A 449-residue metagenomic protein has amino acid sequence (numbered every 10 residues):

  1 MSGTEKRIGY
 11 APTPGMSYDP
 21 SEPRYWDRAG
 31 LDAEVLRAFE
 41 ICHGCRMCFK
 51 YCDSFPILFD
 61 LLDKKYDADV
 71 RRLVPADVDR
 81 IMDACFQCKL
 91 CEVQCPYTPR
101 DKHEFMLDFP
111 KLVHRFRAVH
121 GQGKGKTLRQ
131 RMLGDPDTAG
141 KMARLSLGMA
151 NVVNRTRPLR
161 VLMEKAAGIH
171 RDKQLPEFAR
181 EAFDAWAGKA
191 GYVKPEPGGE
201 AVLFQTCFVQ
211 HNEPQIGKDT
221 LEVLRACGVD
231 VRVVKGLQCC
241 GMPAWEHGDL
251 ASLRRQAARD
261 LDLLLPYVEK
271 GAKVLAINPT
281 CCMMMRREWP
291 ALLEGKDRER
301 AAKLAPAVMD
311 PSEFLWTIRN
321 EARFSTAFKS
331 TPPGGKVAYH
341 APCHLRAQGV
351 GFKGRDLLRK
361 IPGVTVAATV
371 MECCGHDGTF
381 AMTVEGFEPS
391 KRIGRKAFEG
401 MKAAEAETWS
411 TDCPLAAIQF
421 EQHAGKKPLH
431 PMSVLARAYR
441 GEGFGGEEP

Functional and structural regions predicted by a protein language model:
M1-E40, P449: Generic start-of-chain signal for non-secretory N-termini
S2-A11, G44-K50, R155-E164, D230: Short low-complexity stretches enriched in small and charged residues
S2-T13, F49-S54, P176-K194: Conserved oxyanion/phosphate-binding beta-strand-loop segments in alpha/beta enzyme cores
K6-Y25, D53-A84, T98-L128, K426-L435: Non-heme iron-sulfur electron-transfer modules
M16-D19, R28, D60-L62, R71 (+3 more regions): A short alpha-helix capping/helix-coil boundary motif
W26-E40, V70-M82, R225-C227, R359-G363: Short, intrinsically disordered, charge-biased short linear motifs at domain edges
V35-F55, D77-P99, A139-A143, H211 (+2 more regions): Cysteine-centered iron-sulfur cluster-binding motifs in ferredoxin-type domains/subunits of redox enzymes
H103, L107-P449: Iron-sulfur cluster-binding electron-transfer modules in prokaryotic oxidoreductases
